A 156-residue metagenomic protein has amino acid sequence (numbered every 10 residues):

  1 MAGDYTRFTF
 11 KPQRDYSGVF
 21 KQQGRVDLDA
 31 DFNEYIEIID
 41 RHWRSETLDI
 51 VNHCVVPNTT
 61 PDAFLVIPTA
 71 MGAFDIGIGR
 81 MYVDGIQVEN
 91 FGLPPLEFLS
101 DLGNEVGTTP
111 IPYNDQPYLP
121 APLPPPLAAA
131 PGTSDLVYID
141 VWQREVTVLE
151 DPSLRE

Functional and structural regions predicted by a protein language model:
M1-E156: Subunit-assembly interface segments of extracellular/virion macromolecular structures
